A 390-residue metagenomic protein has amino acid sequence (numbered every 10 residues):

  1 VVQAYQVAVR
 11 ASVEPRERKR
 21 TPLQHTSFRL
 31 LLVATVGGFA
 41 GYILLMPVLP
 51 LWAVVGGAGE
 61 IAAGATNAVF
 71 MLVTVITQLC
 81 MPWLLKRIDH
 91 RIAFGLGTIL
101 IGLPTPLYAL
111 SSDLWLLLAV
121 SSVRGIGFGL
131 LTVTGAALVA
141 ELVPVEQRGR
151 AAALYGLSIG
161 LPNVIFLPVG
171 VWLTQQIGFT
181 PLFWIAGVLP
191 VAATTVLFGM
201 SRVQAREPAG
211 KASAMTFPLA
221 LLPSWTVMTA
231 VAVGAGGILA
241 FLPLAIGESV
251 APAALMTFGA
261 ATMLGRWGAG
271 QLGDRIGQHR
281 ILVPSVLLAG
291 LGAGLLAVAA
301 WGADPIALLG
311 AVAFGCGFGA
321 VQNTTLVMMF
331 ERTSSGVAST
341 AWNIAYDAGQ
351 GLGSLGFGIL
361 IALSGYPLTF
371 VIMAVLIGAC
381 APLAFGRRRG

Functional and structural regions predicted by a protein language model:
T26-G64, A235-E248: Helix-loop boundary and gating motifs at the non-cytosolic
M71-L79, N163-V164, G259-W267, Q350-G351: Residue-level signature of mid-helix packing/kink "hotspots" within the transmembrane helices of 12-pass Major
T77-D89, R266-Q278: Helix-to-loop junctions at the C-terminal end of transmembrane segments in multipass secondary transporters
D89, L110-W115, A299-G302: Helix-breaking motifs and short loop linkers at transmembrane-helix boundaries and internal kinks in secondary membrane
P104, W115-V123, P305-A313: Paired small-residue
S122-S158: Cytoplasmic helix-loop-helix junction between adjacent transmembrane helices in 12-TM secondary transporters
G187-R206, L383-R388: C-terminal membrane-cytosol helix-exit motif in multi-pass small-molecule transporters
